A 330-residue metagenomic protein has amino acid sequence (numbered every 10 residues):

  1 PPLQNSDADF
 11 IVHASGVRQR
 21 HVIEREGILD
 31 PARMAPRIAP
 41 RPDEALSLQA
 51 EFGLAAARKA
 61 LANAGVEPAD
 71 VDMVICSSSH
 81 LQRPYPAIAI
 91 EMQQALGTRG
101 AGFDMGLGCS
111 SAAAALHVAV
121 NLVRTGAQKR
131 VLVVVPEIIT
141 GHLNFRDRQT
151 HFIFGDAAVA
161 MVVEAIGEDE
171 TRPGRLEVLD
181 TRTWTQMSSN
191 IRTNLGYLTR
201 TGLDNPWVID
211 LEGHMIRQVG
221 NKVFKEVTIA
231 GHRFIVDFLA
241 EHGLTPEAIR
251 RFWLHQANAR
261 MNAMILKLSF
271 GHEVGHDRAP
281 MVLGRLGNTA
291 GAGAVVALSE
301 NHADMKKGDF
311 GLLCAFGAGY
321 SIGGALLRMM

Functional and structural regions predicted by a protein language model:
P1, F10, A113-M187, V295-M330: Conserved beta-strand-centric core segments of catalytic alpha/beta enzyme folds
P1-S47, D147-K225, I229, R233 (+1 more regions): Condensing-enzyme catalytic core mediating Claisen C-C bond formation in acyl metabolism
R20-L107, E241-N262: Conserved beta-ketoacyl condensing-enzyme motif
A50, L54-A55, L61, H80-L81 (+5 more regions): Claisen-condensing/thiolase-fold acyl-transfer catalytic domains that form or cleave C-C bonds in fatty acid
A64-G65, E168-T171, L239-G243, F270-E273: Alpha-helix termini
S79-G97, L132-I139, R200-V208, N262-G275: Acidic-glycine-rich active-site phosphate/pyrophosphate-binding loop
L176-V178, A248, H276: A short coil-to-beta-strand element that immediately follows conserved catalytic motifs
